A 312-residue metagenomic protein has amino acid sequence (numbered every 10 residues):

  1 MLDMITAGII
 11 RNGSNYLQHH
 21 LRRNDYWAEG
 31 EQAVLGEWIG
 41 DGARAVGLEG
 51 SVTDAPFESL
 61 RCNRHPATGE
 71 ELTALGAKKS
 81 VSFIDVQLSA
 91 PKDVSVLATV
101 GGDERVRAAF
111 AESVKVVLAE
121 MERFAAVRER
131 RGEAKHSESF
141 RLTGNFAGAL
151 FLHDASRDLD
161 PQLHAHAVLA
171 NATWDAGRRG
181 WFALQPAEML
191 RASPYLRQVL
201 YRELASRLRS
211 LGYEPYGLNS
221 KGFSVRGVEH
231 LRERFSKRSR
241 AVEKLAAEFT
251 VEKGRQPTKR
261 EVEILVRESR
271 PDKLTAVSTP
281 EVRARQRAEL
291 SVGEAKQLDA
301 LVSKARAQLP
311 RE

Functional and structural regions predicted by a protein language model:
M1-E312: Intrinsically disordered, flexible peripheral segments
